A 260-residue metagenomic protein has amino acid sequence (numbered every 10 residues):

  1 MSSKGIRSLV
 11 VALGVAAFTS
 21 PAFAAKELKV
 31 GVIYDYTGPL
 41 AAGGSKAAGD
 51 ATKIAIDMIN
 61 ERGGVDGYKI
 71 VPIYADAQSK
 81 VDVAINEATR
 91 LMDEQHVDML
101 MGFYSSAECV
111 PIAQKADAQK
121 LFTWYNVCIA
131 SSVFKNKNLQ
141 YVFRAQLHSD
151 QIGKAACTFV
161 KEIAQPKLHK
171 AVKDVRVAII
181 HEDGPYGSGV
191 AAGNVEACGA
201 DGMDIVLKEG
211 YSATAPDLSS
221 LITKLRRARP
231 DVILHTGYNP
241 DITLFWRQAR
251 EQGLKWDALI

Functional and structural regions predicted by a protein language model:
M1-V10: Bacterial N-terminal signal peptides that target proteins for export
F18-A24: Sec/Tat signal peptide C-region and signal peptidase I cleavage site
A25, G49-P72, A164-V172, A200-M203: Signal peptide-proximal N-terminal region of secreted/periplasmic/extracellular or secretory-lumen proteins
E27-V30, K173-V175: Phosphate-coordination loops involved in phosphoryl transfer and adenosine-cofactor binding
G31-K53, A75-D82, Y104-S105, I180-G189: Extracytoplasmic "Venus flytrap"
G43-A48, R62-N136, A145, Y211-L218 (+2 more regions): Beta-alpha junction/loop-to-helix N-cap segments that form part of ligand/metal-binding clefts
D50, V97-L207, D257-I260: Extracytoplasmic ligand/sensor domains, especially the bilobed periplasmic-binding protein
A191-I260: Extracellular/periplasmic bilobed ligand-binding domains
